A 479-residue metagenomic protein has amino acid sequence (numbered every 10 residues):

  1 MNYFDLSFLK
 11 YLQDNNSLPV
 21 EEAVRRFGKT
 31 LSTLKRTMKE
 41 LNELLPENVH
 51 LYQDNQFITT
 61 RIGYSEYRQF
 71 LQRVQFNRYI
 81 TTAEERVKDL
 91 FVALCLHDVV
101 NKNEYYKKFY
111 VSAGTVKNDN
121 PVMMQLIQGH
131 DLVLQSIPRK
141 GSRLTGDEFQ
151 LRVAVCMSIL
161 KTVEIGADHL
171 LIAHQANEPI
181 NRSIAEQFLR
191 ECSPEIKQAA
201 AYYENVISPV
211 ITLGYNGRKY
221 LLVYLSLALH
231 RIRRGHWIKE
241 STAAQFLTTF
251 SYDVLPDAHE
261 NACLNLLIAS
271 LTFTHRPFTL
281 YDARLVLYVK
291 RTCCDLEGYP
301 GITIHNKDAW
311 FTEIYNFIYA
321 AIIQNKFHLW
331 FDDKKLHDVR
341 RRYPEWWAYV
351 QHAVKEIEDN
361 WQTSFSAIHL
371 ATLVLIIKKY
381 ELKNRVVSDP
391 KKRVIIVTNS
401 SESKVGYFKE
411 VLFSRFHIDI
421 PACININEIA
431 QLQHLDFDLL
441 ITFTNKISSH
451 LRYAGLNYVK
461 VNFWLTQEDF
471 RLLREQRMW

Functional and structural regions predicted by a protein language model:
N2-W479: A cross-family "folded-core" feature that marks the main globular domain of proteins
